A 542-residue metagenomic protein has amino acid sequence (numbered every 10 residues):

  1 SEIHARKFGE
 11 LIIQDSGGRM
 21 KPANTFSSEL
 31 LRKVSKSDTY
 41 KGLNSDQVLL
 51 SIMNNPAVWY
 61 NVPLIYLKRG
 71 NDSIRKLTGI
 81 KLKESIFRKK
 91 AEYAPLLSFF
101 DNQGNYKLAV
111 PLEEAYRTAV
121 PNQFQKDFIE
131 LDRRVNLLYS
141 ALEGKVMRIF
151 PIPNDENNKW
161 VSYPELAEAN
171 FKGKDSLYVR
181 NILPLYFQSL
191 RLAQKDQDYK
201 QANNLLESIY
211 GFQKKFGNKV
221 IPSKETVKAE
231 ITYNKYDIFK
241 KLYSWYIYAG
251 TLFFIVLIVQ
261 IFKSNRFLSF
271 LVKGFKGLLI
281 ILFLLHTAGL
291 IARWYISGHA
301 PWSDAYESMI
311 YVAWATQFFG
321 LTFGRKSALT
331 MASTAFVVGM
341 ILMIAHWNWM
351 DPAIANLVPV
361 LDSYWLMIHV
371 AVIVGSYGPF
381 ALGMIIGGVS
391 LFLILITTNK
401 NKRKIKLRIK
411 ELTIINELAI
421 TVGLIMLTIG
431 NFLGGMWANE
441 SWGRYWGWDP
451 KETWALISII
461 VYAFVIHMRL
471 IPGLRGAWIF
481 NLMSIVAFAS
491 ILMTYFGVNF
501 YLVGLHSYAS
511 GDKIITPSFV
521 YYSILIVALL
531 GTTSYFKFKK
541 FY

Functional and structural regions predicted by a protein language model:
S1-T232: Soluble extramembrane regions of membrane proteins in the secretory/endomembrane system
I13, S208, K214-D237, A288-M309 (+3 more regions): Membrane-interface interhelical loops and short amphipathic "cap" helices that link adjacent transmembrane segments
P222-N348, P352-A355: Core alpha-helical transmembrane segments of integral membrane proteins
I247-L252, I310-R325, V372-S390, A455-M468 (+1 more regions): Hydrophobic cores of alpha-helical transmembrane segments in multi-pass inner/ER membrane proteins, independent
F267-L282, A328-V337, L412-L424, G476-A487 (+1 more regions): Membrane-interfacial loop-to-transmembrane alpha-helix junctions, especially the N-terminal start
I281-H286, Y311-T316, V338, L342 (+4 more regions): Hydrophobic membrane-spanning alpha-helices of multi-pass integral membrane proteins
W347-V370, Y377, L391-L395, G473 (+1 more regions): Extended, aromatic/histidine-rich regions of cofactor-dependent oxidoreductases associated with respiratory
M367-G375, K406-V422: Membrane-water interface at loop-to-transmembrane-helix junctions
